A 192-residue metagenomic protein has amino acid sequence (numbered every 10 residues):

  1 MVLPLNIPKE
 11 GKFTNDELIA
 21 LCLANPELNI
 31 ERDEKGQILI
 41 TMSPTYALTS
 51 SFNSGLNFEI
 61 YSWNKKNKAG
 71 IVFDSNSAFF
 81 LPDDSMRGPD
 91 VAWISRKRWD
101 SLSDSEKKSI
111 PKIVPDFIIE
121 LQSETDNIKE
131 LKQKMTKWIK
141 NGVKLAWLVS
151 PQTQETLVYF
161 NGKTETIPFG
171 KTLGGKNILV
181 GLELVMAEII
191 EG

Functional and structural regions predicted by a protein language model:
M1-G192: Gly/Pro/Ser/Thr-rich low-complexity, intrinsically disordered segments predominantly at protein N-termini
